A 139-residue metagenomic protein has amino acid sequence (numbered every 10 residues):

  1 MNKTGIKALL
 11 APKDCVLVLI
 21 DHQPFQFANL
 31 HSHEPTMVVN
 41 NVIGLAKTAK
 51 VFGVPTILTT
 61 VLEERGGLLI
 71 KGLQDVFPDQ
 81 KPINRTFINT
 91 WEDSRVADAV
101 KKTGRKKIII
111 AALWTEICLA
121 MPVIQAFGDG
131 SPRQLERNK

Functional and structural regions predicted by a protein language model:
M1-F87, P132: Active-site acidic carboxylates
V61, L113, N138: Cofactor-binding loop segments of dinucleotide-utilizing enzymes, especially the Rossmann-like FAD- and NAD(P)+-binding
N84, N138-K139: A generic structural motif
R85-S131: Internal catalytic-core helix/loop-beta-alpha segment that presents or stabilizes conserved functional determinants
Q134-E136: Short hydrophobic alpha-helical runs that function as membrane-insertion/retention elements
